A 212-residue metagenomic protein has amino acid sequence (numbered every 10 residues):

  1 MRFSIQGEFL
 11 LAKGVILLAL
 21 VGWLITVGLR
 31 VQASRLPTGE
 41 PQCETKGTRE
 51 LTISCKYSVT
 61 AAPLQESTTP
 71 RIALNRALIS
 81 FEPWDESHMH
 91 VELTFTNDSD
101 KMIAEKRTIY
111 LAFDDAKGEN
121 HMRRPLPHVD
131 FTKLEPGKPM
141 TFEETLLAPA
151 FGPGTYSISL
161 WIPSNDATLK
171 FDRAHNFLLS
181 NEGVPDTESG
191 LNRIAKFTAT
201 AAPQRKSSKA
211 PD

Functional and structural regions predicted by a protein language model:
R2-L18: N-terminal Sec-pathway targeting helices
K13-D212: Extracellular/luminal regions of secreted and cell-surface proteins that mediate adhesion/ECM remodeling
